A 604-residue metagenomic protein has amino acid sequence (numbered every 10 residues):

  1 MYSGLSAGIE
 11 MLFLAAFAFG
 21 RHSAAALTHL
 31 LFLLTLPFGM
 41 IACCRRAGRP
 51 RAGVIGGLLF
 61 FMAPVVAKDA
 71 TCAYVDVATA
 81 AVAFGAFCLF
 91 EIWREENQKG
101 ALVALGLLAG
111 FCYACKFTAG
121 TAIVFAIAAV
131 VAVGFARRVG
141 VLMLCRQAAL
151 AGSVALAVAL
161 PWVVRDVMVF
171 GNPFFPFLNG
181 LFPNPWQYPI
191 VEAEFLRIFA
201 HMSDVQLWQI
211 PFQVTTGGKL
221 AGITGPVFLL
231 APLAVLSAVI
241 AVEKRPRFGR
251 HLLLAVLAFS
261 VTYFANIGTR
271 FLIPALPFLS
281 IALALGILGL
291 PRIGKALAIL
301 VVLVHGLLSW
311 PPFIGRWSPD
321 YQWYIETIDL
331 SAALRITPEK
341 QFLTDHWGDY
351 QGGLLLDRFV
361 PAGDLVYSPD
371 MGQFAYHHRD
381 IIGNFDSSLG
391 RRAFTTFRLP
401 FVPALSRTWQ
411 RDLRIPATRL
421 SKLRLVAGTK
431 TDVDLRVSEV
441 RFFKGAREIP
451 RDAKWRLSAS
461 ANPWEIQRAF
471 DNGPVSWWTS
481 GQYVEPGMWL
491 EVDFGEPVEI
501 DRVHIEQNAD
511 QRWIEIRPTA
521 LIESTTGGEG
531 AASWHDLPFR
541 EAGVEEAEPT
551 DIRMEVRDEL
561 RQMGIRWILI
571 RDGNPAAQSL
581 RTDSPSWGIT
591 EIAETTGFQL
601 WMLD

Functional and structural regions predicted by a protein language model:
A15, L27-A47, G85: Transmembrane-helix motifs of polytopic, lipid-linked glycan transferases
S23, M40-M62, G249: Transmembrane-helix signature of polytopic, membrane-embedded enzymes that assemble or transfer cell-envelope glycans
L36-I41, V131, I210-R247, V256-L257 (+2 more regions): Hydrophobic, aromatic-rich transmembrane alpha-helices and their immediate juxtamembrane boundary segments
R51, V103-A109, I123-V130, A148-L156 (+1 more regions): Signature aromatic-anchored transmembrane alpha helix within multi-pass, membrane-resident enzymes that catalyze glycan
V54-F60, A104-A109, F125-A126, L229-F264 (+2 more regions): Transmembrane alpha-helix segments characteristic of polytopic inner-membrane glycan-assembly/cell-envelope
V302-L355, M371-F374, E546-D551: Membrane-proximal, lumen/periplasm-facing interface regions of secretory-pathway glyco- and lipid-modifying enzymes
Q341-D386, R561, I565-P575, W601: Short periplasmic/luminal acceptor-recognition loop of GT-C membrane glycosyltransferases, typified by
A404-E545, G573-S579: Aromatic, loop-rich ligand-recognition surfaces of beta-strand-rich domains
